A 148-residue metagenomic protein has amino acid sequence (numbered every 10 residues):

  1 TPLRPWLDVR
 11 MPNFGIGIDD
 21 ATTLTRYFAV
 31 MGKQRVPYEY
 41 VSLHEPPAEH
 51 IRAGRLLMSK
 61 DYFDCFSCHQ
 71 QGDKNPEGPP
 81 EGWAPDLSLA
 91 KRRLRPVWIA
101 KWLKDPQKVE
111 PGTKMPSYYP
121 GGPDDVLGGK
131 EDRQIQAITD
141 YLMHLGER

Functional and structural regions predicted by a protein language model:
T1, P12-L43, P120-R148: C-terminal capping alpha-helices of c-type cytochrome domains
T1-P2, D8, A100-D124: Solvent-exposed helix-loop boundary motif
P2, H44-P46, K74-G78, A90 (+1 more regions): Short helix-capping and inter-helix turn/linker motifs at the boundaries of alpha-helical repeat units
R4, Q34, F63-F66, K74 (+5 more regions): Serine-hydrolase catalytic core recognition
V9-I16, Q70-W102, P120: Gly/Gly-Pro-rich "capping" loops immediately C-terminal to redox-active cysteine motifs in periplasmic/lumenal
P46-D73: Sequence/structural segment immediately N-terminal to covalent heme-attachment motifs in c-type and related
